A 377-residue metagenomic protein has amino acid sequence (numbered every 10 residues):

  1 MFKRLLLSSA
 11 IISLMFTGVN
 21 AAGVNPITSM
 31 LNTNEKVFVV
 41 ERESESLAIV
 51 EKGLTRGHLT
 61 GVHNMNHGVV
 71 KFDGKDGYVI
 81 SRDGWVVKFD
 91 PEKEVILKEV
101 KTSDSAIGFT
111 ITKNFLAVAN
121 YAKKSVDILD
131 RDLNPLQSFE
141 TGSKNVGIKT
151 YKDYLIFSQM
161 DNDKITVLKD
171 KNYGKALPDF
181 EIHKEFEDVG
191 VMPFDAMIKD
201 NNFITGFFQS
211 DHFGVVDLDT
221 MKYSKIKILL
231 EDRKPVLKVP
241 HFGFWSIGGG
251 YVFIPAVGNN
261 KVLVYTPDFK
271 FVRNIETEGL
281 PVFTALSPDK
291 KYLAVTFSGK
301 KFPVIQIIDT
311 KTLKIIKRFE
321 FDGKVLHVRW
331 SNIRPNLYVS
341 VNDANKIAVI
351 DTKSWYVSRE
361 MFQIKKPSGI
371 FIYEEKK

Functional and structural regions predicted by a protein language model:
M1-L6: Bacterial N-terminal signal peptides that target proteins for export
S9-I11, M15-K377: Predominantly soluble domains enriched in secretory-pathway, periplasmic, or organellar proteins
